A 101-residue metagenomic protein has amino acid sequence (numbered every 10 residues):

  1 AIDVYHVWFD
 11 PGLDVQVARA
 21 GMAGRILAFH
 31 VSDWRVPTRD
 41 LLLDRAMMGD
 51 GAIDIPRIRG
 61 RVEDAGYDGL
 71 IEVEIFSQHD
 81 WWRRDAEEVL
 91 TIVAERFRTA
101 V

Functional and structural regions predicted by a protein language model:
A1-V101: Histidine-acidic metal/acid-base catalytic patches
